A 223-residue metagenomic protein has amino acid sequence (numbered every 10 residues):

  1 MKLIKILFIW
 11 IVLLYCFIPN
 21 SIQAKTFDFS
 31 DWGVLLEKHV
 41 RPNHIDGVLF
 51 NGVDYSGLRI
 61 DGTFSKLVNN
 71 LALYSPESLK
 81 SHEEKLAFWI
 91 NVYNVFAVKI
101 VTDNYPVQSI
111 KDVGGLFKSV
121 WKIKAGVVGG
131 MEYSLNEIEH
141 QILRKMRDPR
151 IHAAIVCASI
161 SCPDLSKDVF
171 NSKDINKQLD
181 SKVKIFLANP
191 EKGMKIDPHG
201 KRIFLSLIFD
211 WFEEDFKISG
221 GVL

Functional and structural regions predicted by a protein language model:
M1-I6: Positively charged n-region of N-terminal signal peptides that target proteins for export
L7-F17: Bacterial N-terminal signal peptides
I18-A24: Sec/Tat signal peptide C-region and signal peptidase I cleavage site
K25-L223: Interaction/scaffold regions that mediate signaling and macromolecular assembly across diverse proteins
